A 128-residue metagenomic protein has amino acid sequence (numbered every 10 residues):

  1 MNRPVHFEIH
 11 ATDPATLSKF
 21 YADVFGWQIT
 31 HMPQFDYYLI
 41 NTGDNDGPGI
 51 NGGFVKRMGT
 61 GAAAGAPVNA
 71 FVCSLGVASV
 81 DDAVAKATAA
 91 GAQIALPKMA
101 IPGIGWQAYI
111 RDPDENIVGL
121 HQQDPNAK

Functional and structural regions predicted by a protein language model:
M1, E8-G49: Core segments of cupin and vicinal oxygen chelate
M1-S18, A70-L75, Q122-K128: N-terminal beta-strand motif that seeds the catalytic metal site of vicinal oxygen chelate
I9, T30, V84-K128: Vicinal oxygen chelate
Y37, S74, Q107-Y109: Short hydrophobic/aromatic beta-strand element in the GNAT-like acyltransferase core that lines or flanks the acyl-donor
D44-P48, T60-G61, S79-D81: Short, charged/polar surface micro-motifs in flexible loops or helix N-caps
G49-K56: A short, structured beta-strand/loop element
A64-Q93: Mid-chain, well-packed structural core segment of small domains
